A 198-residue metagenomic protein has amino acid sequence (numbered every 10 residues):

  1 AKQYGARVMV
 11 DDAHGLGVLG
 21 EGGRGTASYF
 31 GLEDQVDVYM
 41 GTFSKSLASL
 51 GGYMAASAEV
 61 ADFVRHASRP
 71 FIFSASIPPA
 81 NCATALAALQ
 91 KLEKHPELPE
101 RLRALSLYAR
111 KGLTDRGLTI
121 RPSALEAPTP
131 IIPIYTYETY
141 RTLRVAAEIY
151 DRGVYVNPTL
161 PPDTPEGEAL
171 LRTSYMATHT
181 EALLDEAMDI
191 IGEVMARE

Functional and structural regions predicted by a protein language model:
A1-G22: Catalytic PLP-binding core of fold-type I/II PLP enzymes
A1-Y4, Y140-T142, A182: Active-site core of PLP-dependent enzymes with the aminotransferase class I/II
S28-F63: Active-site PLP attachment segment
A55, P133-Y137, S174-M176: Short hydrophobic/aromatic beta-strand micro-patches that form the beta-sheet surface supporting nucleotide- or nucleic
S68-I77: A short glycine-threonine-serine/GTX helix/turn-capping micro-motif
P79, L86-R121, P128, I132-Y155: Conserved PLP-dependent catalytic core of the aminotransferase class-I/II
D151-V154, D163-E198: PLP-dependent enzyme catalytic core of the Aspartate aminotransferase-like
